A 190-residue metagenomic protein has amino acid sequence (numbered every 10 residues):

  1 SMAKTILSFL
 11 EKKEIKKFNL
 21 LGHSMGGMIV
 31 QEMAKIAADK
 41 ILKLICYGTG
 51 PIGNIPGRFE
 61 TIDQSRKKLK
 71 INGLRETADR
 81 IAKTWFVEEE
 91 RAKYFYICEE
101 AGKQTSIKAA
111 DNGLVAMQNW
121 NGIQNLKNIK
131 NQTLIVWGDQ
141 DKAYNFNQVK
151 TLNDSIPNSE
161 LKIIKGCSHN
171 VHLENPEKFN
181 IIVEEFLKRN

Functional and structural regions predicted by a protein language model:
S1-L21, I181: Active-site loop/oxyanion-hole signature of alpha/beta-hydrolase fold enzymes
L10-K16, I129, F186, N190: Glycine-rich phosphate-binding loop signature in dinucleotide/nucleotide-binding domains
G22, G26, V30: Gly/Ala-rich beta-loop-alpha elbow adjacent to hydrolase catalytic centers
Q31-I36, I41-N72, E76: Flexible "cap/lid" loop of the alpha/beta hydrolase fold
N54-E60, I71-K127: Conserved alpha/beta-hydrolase catalytic His-Asp/Glu region
I129, I135-W137, D141: Short beta-strand/loop motif that positions the catalytic acidic residue of the alpha/beta-hydrolase fold
K142-Q148: Conserved alpha/beta-hydrolase "acid-adjacent" motif
S159-N190: Catalytic active-site module of serine/aspartate enzymes centered on a nucleophile-bearing elbow/loop
